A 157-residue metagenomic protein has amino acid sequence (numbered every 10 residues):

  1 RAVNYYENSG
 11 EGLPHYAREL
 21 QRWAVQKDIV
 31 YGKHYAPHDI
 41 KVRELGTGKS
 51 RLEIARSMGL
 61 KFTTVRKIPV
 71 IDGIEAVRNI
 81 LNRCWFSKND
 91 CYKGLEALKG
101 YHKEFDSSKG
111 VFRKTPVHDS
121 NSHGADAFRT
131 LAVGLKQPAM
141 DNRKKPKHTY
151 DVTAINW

Functional and structural regions predicted by a protein language model:
R1-V117, P138-A139, H148-W157: Mg2+-dependent endonuclease catalytic cores in nucleic-acid-processing enzymes, primarily RNase H-like
H118-A139: Acidic, Mg2+-coordinating catalytic module of metal-dependent nucleases/exonucleases that use a two-metal-ion mechanism
